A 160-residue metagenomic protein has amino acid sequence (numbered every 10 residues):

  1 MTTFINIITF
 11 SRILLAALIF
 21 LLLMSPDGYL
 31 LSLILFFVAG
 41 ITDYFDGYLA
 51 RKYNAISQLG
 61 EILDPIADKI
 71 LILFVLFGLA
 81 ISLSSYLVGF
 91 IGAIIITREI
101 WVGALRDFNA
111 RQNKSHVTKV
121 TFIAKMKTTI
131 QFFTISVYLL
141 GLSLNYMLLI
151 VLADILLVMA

Functional and structural regions predicted by a protein language model:
T2-T3, I13-L15, I34, P65-A160: A feature for the membrane-embedded catalytic helix bundles of lipid/isoprenoid biosynthetic enzymes
I8, L15-I19: N-terminal signal-anchor transmembrane alpha helix
I19-G28, L144: Short, hydrophobic transmembrane alpha-helix segments
S32-G40: Short hydrophobic/aromatic, small-residue-rich stretches within specific transmembrane helices of secondary active
